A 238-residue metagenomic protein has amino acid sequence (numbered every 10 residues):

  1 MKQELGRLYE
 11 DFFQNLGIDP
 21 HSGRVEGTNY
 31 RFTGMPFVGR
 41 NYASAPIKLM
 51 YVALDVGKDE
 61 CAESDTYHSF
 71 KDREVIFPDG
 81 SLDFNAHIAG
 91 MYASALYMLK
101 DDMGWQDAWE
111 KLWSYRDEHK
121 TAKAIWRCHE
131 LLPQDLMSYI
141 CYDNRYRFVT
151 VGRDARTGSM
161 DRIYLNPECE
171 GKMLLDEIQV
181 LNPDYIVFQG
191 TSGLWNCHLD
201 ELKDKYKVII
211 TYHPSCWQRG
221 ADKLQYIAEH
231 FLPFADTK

Functional and structural regions predicted by a protein language model:
M1-P20, R156-L175, S192-K238: C-terminal capping/extension of enzyme domains
K2-L181, Y185: A polyanion-binding, active-site-adjacent surface
G39, N85-H87, G190, Q218-D222: Alpha-helix initiation/capping motif
P183-D184, T191-G193: Terminal, low-complexity interaction segments
